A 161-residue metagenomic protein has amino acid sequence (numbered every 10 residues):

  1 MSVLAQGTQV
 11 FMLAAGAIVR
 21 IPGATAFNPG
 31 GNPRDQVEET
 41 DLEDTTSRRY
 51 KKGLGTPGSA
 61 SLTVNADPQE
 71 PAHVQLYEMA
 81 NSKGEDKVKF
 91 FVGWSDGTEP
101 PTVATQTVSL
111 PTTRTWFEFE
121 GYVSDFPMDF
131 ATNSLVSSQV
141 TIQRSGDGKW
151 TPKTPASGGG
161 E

Functional and structural regions predicted by a protein language model:
M1-P68, E120-V136: Solvent-exposed edge beta-strands and adjacent loop segments that serve as assembly or binding interfaces
M12, D86-S95, V108-L110: Short conserved beta-strand and strand-loop elements enriched in small hydrophobics with frequent Asp/Gly
L62, V88-F90, I142: Residue-level detector of buried hydrophobic side-chain packing in well-ordered secondary-structure elements
Q69-L76: Short, conserved charged micro-motifs
M79-E85: Soluble sensory domains of the PAS superfamily and closely related sensory modules
D96-W150: Short beta-strand and beta-hairpin "edge-sheet" elements
T154-E161: Intrinsically disordered, low-complexity terminal/linker regions enriched in Pro/Ser/Gly and acidic residues
